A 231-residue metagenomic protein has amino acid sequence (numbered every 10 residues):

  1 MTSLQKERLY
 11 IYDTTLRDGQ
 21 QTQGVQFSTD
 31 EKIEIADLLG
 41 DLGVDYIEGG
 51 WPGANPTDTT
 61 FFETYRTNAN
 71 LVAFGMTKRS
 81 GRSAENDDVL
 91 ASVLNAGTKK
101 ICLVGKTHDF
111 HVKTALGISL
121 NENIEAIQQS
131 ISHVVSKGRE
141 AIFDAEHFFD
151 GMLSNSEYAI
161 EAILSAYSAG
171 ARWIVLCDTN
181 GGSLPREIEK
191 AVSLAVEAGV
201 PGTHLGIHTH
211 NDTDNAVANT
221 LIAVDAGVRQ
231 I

Functional and structural regions predicted by a protein language model:
M1-E7: N-terminal carbohydrate-binding accessory modules
L9-I11, R17-D18, T22-I47, F62-T64 (+2 more regions): Alpha/beta enzyme core
P52: Metallocofactor- and cofactor-centric catalytic cores in central/energy metabolism, strongly enriched
P56-N68: Glycine-rich loop at the start of a catalytic domain that most often binds anionic cofactors/ligands
N70-G75: A glycine-rich helix N-cap at a beta->alpha junction
H208-H210: Histidine-centered divalent metal-coordination motifs
